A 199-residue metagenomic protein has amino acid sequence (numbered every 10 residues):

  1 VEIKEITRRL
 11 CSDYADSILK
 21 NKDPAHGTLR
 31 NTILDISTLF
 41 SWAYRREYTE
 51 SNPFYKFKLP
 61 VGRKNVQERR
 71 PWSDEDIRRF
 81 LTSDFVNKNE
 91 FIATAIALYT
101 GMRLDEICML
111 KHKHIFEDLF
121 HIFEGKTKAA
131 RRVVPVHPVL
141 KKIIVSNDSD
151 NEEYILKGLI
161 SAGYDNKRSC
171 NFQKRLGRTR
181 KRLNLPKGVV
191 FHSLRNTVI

Functional and structural regions predicted by a protein language model:
V1-S41, R46-Y48, G163-N171, G188-S193: N-terminal core-binding DNA-recognition domain of tyrosine site-specific recombinases/integrases
C11, F54-F57, F80, I155-L156 (+2 more regions): Bulky hydrophobic/aromatic "packing anchor" residues in well-ordered structure
H26, R30-L34, R45, T49-L104 (+1 more regions): Basic, Lys/Arg- and aromatic-enriched nucleic-acid-binding interface segment
K56-L59, D76, T100, M109-V145: Conserved tyrosine-mediated DNA breakage-rejoining catalytic core shared by Y-recombinases
F85, F123-R131, G158-K167, L185-V190: Short, contiguous acidic/charged loop-to-helix segments that flank catalytic cores in large enzymes
E106-C108, G188-V190, I199: Active-site-proximal segment of tyrosine recombinases
H137-P186: Active-site/catalytic core of tyrosine-dependent DNA strand-transfer enzymes
